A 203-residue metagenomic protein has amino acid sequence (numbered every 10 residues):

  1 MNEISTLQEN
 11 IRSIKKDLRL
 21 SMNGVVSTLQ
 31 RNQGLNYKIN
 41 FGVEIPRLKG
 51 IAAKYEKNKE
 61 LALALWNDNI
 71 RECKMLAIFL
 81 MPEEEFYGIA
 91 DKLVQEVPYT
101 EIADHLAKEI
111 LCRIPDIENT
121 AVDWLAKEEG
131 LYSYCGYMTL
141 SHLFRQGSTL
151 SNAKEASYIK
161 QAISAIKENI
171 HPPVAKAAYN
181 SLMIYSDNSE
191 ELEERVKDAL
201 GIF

Functional and structural regions predicted by a protein language model:
M1-F203: Alpha-helical scaffold domains
